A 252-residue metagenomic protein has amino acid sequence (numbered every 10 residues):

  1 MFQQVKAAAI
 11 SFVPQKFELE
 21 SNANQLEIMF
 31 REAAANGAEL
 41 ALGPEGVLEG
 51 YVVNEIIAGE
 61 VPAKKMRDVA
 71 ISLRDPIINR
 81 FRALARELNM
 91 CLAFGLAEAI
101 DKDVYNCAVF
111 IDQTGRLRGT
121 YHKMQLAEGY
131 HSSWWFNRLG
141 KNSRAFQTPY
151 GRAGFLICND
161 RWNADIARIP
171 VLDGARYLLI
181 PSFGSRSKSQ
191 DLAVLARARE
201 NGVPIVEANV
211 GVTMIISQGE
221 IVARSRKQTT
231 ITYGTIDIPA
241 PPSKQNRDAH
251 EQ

Functional and structural regions predicted by a protein language model:
Q4-E18, C107, T120, R152-D160 (+1 more regions): Active-site-proximal beta-strand elements of phosphoester/diester hydrolases
A8-I10, L42, A93, G119 (+2 more regions): Hydrophobic/aromatic beta-strand patches that form the interior of the parallel beta-sheet core in alpha/beta enzyme
L19, N24, I28-T114, S187-L195 (+1 more regions): Cys-nucleophile CN-hydrolase/nitrilase-fold catalytic domain and related Cys-dependent amidase chemistry that acts on
E49, V53-I56, V109-D112, T120-A127 (+1 more regions): Short beta->alpha transition motifs characteristic of CBS
A70-C91, C158-Y233: CN hydrolase (nitrilase-like) catalytic-core segments centered on the catalytic cysteine and neighboring Lys/Glu
A83, A99-D173, L192, A196 (+2 more regions): Active-site catalytic loop in hydrolytic enzyme cores
F94-L96, C107-F110, R144, T213-I216 (+1 more regions): Short beta-strand scaffold segments in enzyme catalytic cores
P241-Q252: A conserved C-terminal secondary-structure "cap"
